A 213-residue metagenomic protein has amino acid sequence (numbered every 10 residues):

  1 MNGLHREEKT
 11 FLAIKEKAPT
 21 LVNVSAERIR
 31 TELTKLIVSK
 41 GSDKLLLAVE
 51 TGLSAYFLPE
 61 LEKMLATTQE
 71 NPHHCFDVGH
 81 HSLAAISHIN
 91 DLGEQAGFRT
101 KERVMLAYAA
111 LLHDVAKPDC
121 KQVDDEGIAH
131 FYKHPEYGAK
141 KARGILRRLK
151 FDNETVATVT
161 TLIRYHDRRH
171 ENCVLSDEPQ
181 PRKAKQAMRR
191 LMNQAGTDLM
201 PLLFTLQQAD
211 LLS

Functional and structural regions predicted by a protein language model:
M1-R103, A107, V115-A129, K133 (+1 more regions): Glycine- and charge-enriched loop/helix tracts that form the active or gating conduit in phosphate/cation-handling
Q69-H74, G97-F98, F151-S213: Histidine/acidic-rich helix-loop-helix segments that form or flank divalent-metal centers in metalloenzyme catalytic
H113-D114, D210: Acidic active-site catalytic centers that drive phospho-/nucleotidyl reactions and related ester hydrolyses
